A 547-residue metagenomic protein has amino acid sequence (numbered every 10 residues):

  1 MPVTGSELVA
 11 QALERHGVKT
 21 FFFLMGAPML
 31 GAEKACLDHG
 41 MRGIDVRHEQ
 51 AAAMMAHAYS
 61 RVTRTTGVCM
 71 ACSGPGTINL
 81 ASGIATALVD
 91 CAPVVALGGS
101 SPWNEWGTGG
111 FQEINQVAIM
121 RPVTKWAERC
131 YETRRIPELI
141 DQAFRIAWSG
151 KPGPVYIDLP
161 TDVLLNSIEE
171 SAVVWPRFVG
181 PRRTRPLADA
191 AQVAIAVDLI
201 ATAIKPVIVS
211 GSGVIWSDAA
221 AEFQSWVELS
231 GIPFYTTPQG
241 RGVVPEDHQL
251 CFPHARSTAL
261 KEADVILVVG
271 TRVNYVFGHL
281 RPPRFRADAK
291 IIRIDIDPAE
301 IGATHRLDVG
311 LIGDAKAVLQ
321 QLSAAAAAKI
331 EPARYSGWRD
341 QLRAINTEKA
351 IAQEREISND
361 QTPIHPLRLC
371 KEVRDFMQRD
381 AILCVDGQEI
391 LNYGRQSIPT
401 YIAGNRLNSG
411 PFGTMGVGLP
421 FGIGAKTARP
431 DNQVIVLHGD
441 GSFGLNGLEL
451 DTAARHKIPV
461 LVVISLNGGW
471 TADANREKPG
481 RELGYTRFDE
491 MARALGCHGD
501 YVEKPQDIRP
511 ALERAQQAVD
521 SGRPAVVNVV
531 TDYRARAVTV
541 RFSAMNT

Functional and structural regions predicted by a protein language model:
E7-V18, A58-R64, L88, I146-K151 (+6 more regions): Glycine-rich phosphate/diphosphate-binding loops that line cofactor/substrate pockets in enzymes
V9, L24-A27, A32-C36, R343-P420 (+1 more regions): Active-site diphosphate/adenylate-binding microenvironment
K19-F23, R42-I44, V62-S101, V209-S212 (+3 more regions): A short, small-residue-rich loop immediately preceding and capping a beta-strand
L24-G26, I44-M54, C69-G76, Y131-E132 (+6 more regions): Active-site nucleophile and cofactor-binding loops and adjacent substrate-binding regions of central metabolic enzymes
G98-L139, T237-Q341, A515-Q516: Glycine-rich, acidic loop regions that bind phosphate or pyrophosphate groups
E105-Q112, S257-A263, G302-T304, G310-I312 (+4 more regions): Thiamine diphosphate
R134, A172, D288-G387, E503-R509 (+2 more regions): Phosphate/pyrophosphate-binding active-site segments
Q142, I146-T202, I351-R355: Conformationally flexible catalytic loops at phosphate/diphosphate-handling active centers
